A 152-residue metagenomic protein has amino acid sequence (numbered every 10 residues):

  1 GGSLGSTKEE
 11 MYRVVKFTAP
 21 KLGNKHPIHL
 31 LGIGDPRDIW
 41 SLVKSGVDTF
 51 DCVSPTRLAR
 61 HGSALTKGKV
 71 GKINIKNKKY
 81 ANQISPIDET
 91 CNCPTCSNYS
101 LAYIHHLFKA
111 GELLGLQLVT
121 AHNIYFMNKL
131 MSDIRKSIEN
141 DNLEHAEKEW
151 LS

Functional and structural regions predicted by a protein language model:
G1-I87: Glycine-rich phosphate/ribose-binding loops and adjacent secondary-structure elements that form binding surfaces
D88-S152: C-terminal extensions of enzymes
